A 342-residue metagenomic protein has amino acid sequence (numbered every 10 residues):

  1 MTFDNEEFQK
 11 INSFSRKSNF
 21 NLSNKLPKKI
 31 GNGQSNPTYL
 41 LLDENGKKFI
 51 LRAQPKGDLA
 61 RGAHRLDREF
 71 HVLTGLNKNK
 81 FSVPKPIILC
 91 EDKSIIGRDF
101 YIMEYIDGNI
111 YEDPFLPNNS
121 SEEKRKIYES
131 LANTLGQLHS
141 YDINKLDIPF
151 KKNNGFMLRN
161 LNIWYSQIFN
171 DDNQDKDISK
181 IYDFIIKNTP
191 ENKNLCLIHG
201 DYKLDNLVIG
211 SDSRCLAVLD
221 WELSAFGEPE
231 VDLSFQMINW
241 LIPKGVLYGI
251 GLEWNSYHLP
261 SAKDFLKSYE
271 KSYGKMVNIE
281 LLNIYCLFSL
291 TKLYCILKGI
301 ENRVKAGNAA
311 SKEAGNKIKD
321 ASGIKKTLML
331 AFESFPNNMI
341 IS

Functional and structural regions predicted by a protein language model:
M1-L22: Juxta-kinase regulatory segment immediately upstream of eukaryotic protein kinase catalytic domains
L26-K180, K187-C196, D212-S213: ATP-binding pocket architecture of kinase catalytic cores
K151-K152, M276-F288: All-alpha amphipathic helical-bundle segments outside canonical DNA-binding/catalytic cores that form hydrophobic
L197-H199, L204: Catalytic-loop of the protein kinase fold
L219-S224: Activation of the activation-loop gatekeeper triad in protein kinase-fold domains
V231-G274, F288-G307: Active-site activation/catalytic loop segments of kinase-like enzymes and analogous catalytic loops in related
N278-L281, K292-S342: Helical subdomain adjoining the active site within ATP-dependent kinase catalytic cores
